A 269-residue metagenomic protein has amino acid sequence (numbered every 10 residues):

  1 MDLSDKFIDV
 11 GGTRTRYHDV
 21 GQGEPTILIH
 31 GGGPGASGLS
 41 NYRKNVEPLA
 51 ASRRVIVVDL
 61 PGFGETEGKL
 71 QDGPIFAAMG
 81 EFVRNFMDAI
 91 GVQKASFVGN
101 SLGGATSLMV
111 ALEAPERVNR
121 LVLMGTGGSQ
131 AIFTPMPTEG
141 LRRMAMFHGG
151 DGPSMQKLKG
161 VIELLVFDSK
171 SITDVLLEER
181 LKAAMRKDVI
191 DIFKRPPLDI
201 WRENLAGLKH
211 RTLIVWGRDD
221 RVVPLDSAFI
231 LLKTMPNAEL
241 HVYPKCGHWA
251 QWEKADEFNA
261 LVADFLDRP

Functional and structural regions predicted by a protein language model:
T13-E65: Conserved HGGG/HGGXW glycine-rich cap/lid loop of the alpha/beta-hydrolase fold
E47, V57-V98, A260: Active-site loop/oxyanion-hole signature of alpha/beta-hydrolase fold enzymes
G99, G103, S107: Gly/Ala-rich beta-loop-alpha elbow adjacent to hydrolase catalytic centers
L108-L112, N119-D151: Flexible "cap/lid" loop of the alpha/beta hydrolase fold
T134-T138, D151-G207: Conserved alpha/beta-hydrolase catalytic His-Asp/Glu region
L208, I214-W216: Short beta-strand/loop motif that positions the catalytic acidic residue of the alpha/beta-hydrolase fold
D219-V223: Acidic catalytic loop of the alpha/beta-hydrolase fold
A238-P269: Catalytic active-site module of serine/aspartate enzymes centered on a nucleophile-bearing elbow/loop
